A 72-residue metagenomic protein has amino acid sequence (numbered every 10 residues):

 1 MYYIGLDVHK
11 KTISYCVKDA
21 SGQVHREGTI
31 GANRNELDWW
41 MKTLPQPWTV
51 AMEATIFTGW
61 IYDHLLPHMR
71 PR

Functional and structural regions predicted by a protein language model:
M1-R72: Phosphate- and other anionic-substrate recognition elements at nucleic-acid/protein interfaces
